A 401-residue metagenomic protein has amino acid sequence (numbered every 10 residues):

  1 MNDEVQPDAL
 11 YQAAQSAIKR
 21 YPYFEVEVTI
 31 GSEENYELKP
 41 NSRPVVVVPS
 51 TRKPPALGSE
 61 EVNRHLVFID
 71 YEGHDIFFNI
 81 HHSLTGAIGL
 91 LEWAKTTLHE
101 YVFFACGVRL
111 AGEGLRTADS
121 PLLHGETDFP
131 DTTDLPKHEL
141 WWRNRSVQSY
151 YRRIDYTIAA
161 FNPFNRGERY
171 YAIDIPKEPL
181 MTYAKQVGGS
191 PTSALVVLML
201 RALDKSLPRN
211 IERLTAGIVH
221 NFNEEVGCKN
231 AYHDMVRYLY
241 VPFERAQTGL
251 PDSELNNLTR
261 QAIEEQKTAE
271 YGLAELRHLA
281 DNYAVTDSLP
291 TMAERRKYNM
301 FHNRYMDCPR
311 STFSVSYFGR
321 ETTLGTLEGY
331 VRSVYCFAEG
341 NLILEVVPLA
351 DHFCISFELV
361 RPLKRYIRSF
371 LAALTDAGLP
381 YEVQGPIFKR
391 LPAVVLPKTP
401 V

Functional and structural regions predicted by a protein language model:
M1-D8, E61-I76, T157-N223, F353: Gly/Ser/Thr-rich phosphate-binding loops and adjoining beta-strand/alpha-helix segments that form adenosine-phosphate
M1-N35, N41-F68, T85, D204-V401: Acyl-thioester-dependent acyl-group transfer interface
A9, I88-E92, S190, A194 (+1 more regions): Amphipathic alpha-helical recognition patches that constitute DNA-binding helices
V26, H81, V187: Single, functionally critical "micro-switch" positions that shape active/binding sites and transmembrane helices
E33-R43, L122-S146, S193-L207, P309-T322: Charged, low-complexity, helix/coiled-coil-prone segments
E60-G107, E113-E126, V347-Y366: Histidine-centered acyl-transfer/condensation active-site motif and its immediate structural neighborhood
L84-E92, T96-T182, A373-V401: Non-catalytic, low-complexity flexible loops and terminal extensions
